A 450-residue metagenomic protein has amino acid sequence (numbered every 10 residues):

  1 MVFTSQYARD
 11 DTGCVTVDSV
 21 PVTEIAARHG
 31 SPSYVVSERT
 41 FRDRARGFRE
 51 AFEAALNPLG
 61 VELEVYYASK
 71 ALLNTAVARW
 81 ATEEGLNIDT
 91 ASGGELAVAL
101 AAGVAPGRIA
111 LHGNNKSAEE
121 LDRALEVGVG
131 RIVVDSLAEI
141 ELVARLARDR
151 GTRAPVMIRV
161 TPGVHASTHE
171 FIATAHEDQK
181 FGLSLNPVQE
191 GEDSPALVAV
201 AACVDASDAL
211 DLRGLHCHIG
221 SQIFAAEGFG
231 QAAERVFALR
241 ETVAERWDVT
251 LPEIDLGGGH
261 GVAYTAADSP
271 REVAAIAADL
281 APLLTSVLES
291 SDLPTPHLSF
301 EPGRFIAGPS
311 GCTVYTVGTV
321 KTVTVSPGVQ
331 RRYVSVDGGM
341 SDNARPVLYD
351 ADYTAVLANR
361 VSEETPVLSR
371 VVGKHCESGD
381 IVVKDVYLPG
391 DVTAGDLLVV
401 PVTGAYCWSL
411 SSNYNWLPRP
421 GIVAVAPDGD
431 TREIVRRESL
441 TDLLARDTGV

Functional and structural regions predicted by a protein language model:
M1-P155, A206-D211, V392, A426-V450: A charged N-terminal "starter" segment
V2-T4, N57, G163-K321, L388 (+1 more regions): Active-site loop/helix belt of alpha/beta enzymes
P21, S37-T40, R44, F48 (+21 more regions): General structural feature for long, well-ordered alpha-helical segments within catalytic domains of soluble enzymes
E64-Y66, G85-N87, P106-A110, R131 (+7 more regions): Structural preference for beta-strand elements that scaffold enzyme active sites
Y67-S69, T90, G113, V134-S136 (+6 more regions): A cross-domain feature marking catalytic cores of carbohydrate-active enzymes and several ubiquitous metabolic/repair
L73-A76, A97-V98, S117, E141 (+8 more regions): Flexible loop/turn segments at secondary-structure boundaries
D279, T285, L293-V450: Charged (often Lys/Glu-rich) extended helix/loop segments that serve as interaction or gating elements
